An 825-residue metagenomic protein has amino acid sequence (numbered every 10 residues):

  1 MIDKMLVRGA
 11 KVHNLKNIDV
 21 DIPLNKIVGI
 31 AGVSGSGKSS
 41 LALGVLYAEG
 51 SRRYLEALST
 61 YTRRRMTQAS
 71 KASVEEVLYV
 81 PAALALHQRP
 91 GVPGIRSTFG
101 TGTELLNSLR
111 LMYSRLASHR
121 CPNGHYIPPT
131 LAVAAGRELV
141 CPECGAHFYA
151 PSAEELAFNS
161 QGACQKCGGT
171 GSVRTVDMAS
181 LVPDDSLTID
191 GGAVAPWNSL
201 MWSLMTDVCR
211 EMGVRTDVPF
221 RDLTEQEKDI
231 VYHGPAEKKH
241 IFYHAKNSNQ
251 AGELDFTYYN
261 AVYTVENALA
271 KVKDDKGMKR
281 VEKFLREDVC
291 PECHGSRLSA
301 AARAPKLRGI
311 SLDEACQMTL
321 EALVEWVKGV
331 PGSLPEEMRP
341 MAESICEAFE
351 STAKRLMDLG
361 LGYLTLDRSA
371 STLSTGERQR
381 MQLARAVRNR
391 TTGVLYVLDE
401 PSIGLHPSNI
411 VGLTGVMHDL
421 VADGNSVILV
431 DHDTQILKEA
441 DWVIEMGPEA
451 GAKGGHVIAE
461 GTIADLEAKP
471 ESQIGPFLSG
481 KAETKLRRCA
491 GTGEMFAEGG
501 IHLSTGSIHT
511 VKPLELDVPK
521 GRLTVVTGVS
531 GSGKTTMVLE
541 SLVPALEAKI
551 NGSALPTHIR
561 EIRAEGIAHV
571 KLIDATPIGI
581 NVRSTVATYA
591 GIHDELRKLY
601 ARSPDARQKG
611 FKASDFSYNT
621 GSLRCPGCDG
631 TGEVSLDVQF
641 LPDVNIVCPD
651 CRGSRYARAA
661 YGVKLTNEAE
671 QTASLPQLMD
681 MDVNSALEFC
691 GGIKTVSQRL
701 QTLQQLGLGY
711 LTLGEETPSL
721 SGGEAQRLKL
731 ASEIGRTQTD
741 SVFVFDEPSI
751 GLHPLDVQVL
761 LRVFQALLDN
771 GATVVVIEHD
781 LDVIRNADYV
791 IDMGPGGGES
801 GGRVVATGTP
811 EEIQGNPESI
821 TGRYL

Functional and structural regions predicted by a protein language model:
M1-L825: Conserved phosphate-binding elements of NTP-dependent enzyme cores
